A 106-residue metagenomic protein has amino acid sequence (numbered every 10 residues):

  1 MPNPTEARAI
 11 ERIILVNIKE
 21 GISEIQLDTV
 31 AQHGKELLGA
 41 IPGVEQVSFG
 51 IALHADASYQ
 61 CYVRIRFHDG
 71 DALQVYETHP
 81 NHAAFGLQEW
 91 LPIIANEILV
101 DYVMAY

Functional and structural regions predicted by a protein language model:
M1-C61, H68-T78, D101-Y106: Short S/T/G/P-rich N-terminal loop/turn motif that feeds into the first structured element of a domain
E77, G86-E89: Short, flexible helix/strand-to-coil boundary loops that buttress conserved ligand/catalytic motifs in alpha/beta
Q88-Y106: Charge-dense polyanion-binding interfaces
